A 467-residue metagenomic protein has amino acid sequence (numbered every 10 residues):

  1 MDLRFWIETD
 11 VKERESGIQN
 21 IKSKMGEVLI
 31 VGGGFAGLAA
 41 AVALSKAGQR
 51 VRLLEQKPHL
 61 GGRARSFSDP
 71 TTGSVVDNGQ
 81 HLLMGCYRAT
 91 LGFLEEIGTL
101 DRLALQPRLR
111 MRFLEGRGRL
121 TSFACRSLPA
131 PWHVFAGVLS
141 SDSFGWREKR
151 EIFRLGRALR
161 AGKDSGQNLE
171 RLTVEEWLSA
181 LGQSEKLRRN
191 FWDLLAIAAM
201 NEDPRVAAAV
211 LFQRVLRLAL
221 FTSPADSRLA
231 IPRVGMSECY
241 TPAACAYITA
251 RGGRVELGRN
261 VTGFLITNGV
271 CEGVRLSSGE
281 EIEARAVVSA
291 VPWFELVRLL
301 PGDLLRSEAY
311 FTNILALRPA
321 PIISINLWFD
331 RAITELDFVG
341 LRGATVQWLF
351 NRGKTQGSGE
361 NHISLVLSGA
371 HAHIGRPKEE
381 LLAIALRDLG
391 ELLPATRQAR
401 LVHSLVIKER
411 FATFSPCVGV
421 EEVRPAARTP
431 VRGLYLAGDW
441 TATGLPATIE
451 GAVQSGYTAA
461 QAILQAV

Functional and structural regions predicted by a protein language model:
G26-L53: N-terminal Rossmann-like FAD-binding beta1-loop-alpha1 element of flavoenzymes
S45-P70: Glycine-rich FAD pyrophosphate-binding loop
R65, T71-L105: Conserved FAD-binding subdomain of flavin-dependent enzymes
H81-R88, N168-E170, L181, S223-Y247 (+2 more regions): Short beta-strand to alpha-helix junction loop
T90-L91, E95-E96, L100-R214, D226: Mobile amphipathic helical/loop "lid" adjacent to a hydrophobic cofactor/ligand pocket
L109, R259-T396, R424: Mid-domain catalytic core of redox enzymes that form a hydrophobic substrate pocket/lid adjacent to a catalytic redox
A124-R126, T334-E335, V339-V467: Conserved flavin/dinucleotide-binding core of flavoenzymes
R214-S278, I282-A286, A290: Helical element adjacent to the flavin cofactor pocket in flavoenzyme catalytic cores
